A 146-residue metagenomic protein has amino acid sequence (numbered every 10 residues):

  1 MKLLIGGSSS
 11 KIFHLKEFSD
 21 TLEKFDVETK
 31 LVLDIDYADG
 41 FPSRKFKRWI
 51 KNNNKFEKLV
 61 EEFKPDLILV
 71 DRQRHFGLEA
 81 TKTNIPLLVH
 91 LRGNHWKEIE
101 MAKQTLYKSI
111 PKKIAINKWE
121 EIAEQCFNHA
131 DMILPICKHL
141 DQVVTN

Functional and structural regions predicted by a protein language model:
M1-Y37: N-terminal subdomain of nucleotide-sugar transferases
L4, E57-H75, A80: Short N-terminal targeting/anchoring amphipathic segment
H14-L15, D71-R72, W119, P135-C137: Replace "coordinates the UDP/GDP/TDP-sugar" with "coordinates nucleotide-activated sugar donors
V32-L59, L106-K112: A short, charged, and often flexible helix/loop element on the N-terminal side of the glycosyltransferase catalytic
A38-P42, V89-E121: Acceptor-binding helix/loop patch of EC 2.4 sugar-transfer enzymes, predominantly nucleotide-sugar-dependent
K58, K112-I133: Membrane-proximal helix-turn-helix segments that form the acceptor-binding/catalytic region of lipid-linked
P86-L88, M132: Proline-centered loop/turn at the N-terminus of a beta-strand
D141-N146: Helix-loop-beta element that forms the nucleotide-linked donor phosphate-binding surface in glycosyltransferases
